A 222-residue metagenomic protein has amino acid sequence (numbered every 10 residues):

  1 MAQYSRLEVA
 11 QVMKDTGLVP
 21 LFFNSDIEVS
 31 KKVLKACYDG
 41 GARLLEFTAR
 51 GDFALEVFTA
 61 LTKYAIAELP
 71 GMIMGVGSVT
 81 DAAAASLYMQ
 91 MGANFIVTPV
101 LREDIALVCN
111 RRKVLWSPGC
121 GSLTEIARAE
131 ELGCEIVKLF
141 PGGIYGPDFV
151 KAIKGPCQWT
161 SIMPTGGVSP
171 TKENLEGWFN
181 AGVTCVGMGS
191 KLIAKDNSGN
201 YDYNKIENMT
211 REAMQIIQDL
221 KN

Functional and structural regions predicted by a protein language model:
M1-A83, L87-M91, N180, N200-N222: Conserved N-terminal beta1-alpha1 strand-loop-helix module at the mouth
L18-F22, L45-F47, M74-G77, I96-V97 (+4 more regions): Hydrophobic faces of well-ordered beta-strands that scaffold small-molecule active sites in alpha/beta enzyme cores
L34, F58, A85, A106 (+3 more regions): Generic hydrophobic/aromatic pocket-lining and core-packing "Φ" positions
Y38-R43, E68, M89-I96, R111-S117 (+3 more regions): Glycine-enriched alpha-helix->loop->beta-strand junction motifs that scaffold or abut catalytic
R43, F95-I105, L139-G146, G182-D202: Glycine-rich phosphate-binding active-site loops on the catalytic face of alpha/beta enzymes
A49-R50, V79, V100-R102, G121-S122 (+3 more regions): Short, ordered loop/turn segments at secondary-structure junctions
D81-M91, T124-L132, S169-V186: Catalytic cores of alpha/beta
F95, P99-Y145: Histidine/lysine/aspartate-rich catalytic loop segments that bind and position anionic ligands
